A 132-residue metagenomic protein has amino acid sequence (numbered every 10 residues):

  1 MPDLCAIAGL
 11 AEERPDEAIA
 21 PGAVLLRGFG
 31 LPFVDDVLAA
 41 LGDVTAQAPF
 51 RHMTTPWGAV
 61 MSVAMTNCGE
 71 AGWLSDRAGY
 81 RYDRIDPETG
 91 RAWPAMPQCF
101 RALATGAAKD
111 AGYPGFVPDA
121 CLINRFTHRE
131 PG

Functional and structural regions predicted by a protein language model:
M1-G132: Non-heme Fe(II) oxygenase metal-center motifs and adjacent flexible, charged/small-residue loops
